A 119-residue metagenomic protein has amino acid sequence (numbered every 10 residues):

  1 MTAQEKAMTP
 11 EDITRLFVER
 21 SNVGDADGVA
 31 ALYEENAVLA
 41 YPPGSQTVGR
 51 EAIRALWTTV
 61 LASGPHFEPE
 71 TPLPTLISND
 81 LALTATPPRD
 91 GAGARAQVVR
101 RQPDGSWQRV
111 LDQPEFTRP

Functional and structural regions predicted by a protein language model:
T2-D25, V38-P119: A beta-strand edge to alpha-helix "cap/lid" segment located at domain peripheries
E35: Short glycine-dipeptide loop
